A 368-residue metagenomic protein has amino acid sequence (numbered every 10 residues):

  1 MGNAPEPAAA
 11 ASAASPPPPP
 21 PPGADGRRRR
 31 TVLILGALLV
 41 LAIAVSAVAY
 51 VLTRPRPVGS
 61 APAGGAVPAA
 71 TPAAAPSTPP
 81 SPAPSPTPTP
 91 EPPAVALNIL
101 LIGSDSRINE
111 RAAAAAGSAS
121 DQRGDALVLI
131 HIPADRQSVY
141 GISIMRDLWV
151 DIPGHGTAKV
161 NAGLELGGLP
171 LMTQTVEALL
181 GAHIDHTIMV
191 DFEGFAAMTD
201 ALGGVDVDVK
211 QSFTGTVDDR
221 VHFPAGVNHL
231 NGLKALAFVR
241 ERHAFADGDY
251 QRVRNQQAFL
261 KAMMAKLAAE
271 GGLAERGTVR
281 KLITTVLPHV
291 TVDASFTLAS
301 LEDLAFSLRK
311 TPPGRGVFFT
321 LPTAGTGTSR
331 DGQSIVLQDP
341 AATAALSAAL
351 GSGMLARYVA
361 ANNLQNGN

Functional and structural regions predicted by a protein language model:
G2-N368: Non-catalytic, solvent-exposed segments at the cell envelope interface
